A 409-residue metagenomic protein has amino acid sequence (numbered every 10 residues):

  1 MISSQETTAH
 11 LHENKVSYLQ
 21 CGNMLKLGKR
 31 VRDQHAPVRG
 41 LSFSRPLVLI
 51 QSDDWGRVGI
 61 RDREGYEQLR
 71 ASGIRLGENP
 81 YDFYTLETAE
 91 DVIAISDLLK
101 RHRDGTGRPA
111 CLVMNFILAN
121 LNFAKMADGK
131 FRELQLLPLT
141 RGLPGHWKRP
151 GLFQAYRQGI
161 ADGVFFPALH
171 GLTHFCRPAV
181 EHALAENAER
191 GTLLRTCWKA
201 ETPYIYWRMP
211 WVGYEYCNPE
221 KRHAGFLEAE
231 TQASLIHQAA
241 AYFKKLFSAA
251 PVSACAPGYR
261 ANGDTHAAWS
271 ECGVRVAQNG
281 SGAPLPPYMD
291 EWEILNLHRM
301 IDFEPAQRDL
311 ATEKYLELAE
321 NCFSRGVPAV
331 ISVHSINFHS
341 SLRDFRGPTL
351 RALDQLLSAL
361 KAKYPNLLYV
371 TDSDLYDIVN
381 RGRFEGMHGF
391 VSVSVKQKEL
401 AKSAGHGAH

Functional and structural regions predicted by a protein language model:
I2-T8: Extreme N-terminal basic, low-complexity initiation segments that serve as generic localization/processing leaders
L11-S253, Y259-N296, A311-I331, L342-H409: Catalytic alpha-helical scaffold of carbohydrate-active enzymes acting on polysaccharides/glycoconjugates
E293-P305, V333-S340: Active-site clefts of carbohydrate-active enzymes
F303-E313: Active-site glycine- and acidic-residue-rich loops that bind and position anionic ligands or nucleotide-like cofactors
